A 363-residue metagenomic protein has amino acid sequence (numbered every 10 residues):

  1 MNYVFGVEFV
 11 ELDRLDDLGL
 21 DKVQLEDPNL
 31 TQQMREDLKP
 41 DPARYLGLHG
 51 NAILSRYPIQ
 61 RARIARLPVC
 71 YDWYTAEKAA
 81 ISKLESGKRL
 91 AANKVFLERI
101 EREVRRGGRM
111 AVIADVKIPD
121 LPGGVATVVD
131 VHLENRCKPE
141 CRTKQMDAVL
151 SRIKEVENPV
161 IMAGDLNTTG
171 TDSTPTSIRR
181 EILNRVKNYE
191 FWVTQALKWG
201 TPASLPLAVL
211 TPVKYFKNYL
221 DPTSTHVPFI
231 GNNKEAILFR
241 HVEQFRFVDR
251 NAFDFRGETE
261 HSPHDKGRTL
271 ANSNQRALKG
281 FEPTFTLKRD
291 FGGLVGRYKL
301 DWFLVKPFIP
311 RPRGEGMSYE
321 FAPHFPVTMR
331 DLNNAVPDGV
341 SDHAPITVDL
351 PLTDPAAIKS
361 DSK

Functional and structural regions predicted by a protein language model:
M1-V125, P337: Structured beta-strand-rich core segments of catalytic domains in phosphoester-bond hydrolases
N51-I53, A111-D115, D130, D301-F303 (+1 more regions): Conserved hydrophobic/aromatic beta-strand scaffold that supports enzyme active sites
R61-I64, P139-E140, D147, I153-I161 (+1 more regions): Metal-dependent phosphoester-hydrolase catalytic domains
R105-R109, H132, R142: Short, cationic motifs built from Arg/Lys/His that form the positively charged side of catalytic pockets
I113, K144-V149: Alpha-helical elements of Rossmann-like donor-binding domains used by nucleotide-donor carbohydrate transfer enzymes
A126-L133: Aromatic- and acid-rich polysaccharide-binding/catalytic face of secreted or lumenal carbohydrate-active enzymes
E134-K138: Second-shell loop/turn segments in exported
